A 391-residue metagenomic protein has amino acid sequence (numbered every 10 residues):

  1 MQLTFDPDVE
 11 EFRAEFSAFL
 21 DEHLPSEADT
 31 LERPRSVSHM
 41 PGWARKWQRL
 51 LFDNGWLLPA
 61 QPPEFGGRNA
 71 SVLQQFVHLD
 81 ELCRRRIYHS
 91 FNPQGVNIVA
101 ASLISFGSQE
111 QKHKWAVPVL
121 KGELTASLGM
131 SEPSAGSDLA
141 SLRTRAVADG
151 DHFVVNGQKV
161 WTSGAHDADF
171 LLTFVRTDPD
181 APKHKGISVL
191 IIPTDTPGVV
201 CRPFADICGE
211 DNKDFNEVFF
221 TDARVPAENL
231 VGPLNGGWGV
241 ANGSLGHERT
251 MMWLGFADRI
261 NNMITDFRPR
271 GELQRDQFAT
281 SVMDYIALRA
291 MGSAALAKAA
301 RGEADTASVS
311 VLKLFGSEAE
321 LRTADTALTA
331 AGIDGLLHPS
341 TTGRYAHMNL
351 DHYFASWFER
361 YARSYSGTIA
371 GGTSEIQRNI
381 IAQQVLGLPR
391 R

Functional and structural regions predicted by a protein language model:
Q2, V77-H78, I98, W238-G243 (+2 more regions): Glycine-rich phosphate/cofactor-binding loops in nucleotide/flavin-utilizing enzymes
V9, F16, M251-T326: Extended amphipathic alpha-helical segments enriched in small hydrophobics
Q48, F52-H113, V117-G122, G164-F170 (+7 more regions): Internal helix-loop-helix
G122-M130: A short, Trp-centered hydrophobic/proline-enriched beta-strand micro-motif
A135, V160-A165, E210, S366-T373: Glycine-rich phosphate/pyrophosphate-binding beta-alpha loops
T144-V147: A structural signal for short hydrophobic beta-strand segments in well-ordered beta-sheet cores
H152, N156-F204: A short core secondary-structure module
V199-A290, G367: Glycine-rich beta->alpha junctions and the first turn(s) of the following alpha-helix
